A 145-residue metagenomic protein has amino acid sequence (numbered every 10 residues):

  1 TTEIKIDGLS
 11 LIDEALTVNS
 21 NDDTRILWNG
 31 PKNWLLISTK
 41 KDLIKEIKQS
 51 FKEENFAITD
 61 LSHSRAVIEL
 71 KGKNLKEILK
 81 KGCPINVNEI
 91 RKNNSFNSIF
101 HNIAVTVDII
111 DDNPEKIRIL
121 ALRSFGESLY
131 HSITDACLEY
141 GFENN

Functional and structural regions predicted by a protein language model:
T1-N145: Basic, glycine/lysine-rich polyanion-binding surfaces/domains
